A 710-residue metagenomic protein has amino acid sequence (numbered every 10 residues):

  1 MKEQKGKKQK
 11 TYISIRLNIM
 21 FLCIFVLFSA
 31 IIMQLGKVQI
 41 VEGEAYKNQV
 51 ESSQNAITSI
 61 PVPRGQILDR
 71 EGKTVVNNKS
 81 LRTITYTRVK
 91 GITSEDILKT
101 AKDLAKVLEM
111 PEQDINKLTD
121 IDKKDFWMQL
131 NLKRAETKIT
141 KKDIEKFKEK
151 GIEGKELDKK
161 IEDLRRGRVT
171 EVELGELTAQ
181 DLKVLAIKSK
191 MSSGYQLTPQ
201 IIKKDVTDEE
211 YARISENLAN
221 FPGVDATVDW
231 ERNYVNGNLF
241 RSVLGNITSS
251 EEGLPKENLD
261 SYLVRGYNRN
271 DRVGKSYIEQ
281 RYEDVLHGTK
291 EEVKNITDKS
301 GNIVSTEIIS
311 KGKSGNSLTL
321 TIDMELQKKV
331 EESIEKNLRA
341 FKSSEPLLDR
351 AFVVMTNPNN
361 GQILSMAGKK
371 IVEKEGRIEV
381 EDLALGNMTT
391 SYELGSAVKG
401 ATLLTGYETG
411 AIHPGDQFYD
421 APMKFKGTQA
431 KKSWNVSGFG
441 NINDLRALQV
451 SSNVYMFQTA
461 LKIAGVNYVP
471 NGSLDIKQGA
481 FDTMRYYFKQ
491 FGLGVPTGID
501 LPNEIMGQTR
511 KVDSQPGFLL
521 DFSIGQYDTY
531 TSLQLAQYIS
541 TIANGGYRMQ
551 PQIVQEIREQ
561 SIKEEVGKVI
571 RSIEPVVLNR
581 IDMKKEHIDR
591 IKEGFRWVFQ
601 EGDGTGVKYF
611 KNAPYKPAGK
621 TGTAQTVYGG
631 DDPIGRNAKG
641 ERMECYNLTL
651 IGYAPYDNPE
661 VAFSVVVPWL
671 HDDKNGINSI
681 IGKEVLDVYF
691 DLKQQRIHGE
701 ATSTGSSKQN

Functional and structural regions predicted by a protein language model:
K2-D284, K290-V304, S310, A460 (+2 more regions): Membrane-proximal periplasmic segments of bacterial cell-envelope enzymes, especially penicillin-binding proteins
S14, C23-L27, M110-I121, G386-D420: Cysteine/selenocysteine-centered motifs that mediate thiol-based redox chemistry or coordinate metal-sulfur cofactors
N55-I60, K342-D349: Short loop/turn motifs at secondary-structure junctions and domain boundaries
V76-N77, R82, I296-K311, I322 (+4 more regions): Beta-lactam-recognizing serine transpeptidase/beta-lactamase-like catalytic domain environment
E95-K106, A212, E216, R241 (+16 more regions): Solvent-exposed, polar/charged alpha-helical surfaces in well-ordered, non-transmembrane soluble domains, broadly
P199, N302-S344, A351: Conserved, well-ordered alpha-helix/loop/beta-strand core segments that scaffold catalytic motifs
W669-L692: Amphipathic oligomerization regions
